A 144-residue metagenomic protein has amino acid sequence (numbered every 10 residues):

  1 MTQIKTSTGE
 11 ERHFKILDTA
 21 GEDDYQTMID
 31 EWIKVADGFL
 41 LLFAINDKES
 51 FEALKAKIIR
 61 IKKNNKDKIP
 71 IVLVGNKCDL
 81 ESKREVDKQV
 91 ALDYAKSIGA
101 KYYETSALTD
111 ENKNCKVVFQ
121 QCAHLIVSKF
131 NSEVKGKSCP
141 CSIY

Functional and structural regions predicted by a protein language model:
M1-V134, Y144: TRAFAC-class small GTPase G-domain
C139-S142: Fe(II)/2-oxoglutarate
